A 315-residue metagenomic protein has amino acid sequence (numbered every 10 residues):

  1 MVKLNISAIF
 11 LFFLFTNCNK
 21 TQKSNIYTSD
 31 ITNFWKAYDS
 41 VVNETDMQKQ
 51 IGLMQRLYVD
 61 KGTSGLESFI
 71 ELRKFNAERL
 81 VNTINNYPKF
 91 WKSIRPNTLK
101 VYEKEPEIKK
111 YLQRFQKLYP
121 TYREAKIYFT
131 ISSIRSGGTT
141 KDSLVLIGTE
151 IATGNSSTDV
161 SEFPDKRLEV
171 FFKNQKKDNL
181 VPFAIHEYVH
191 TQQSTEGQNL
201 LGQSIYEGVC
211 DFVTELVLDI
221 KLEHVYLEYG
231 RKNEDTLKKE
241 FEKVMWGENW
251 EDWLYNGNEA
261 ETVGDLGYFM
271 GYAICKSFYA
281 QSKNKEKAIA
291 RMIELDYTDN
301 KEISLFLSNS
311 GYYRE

Functional and structural regions predicted by a protein language model:
M1-S24: Bacterial Sec-dependent N-terminal signal peptides
T21-A77: N-terminal mature-domain "stem" immediately C-terminal to a signal peptide or N-terminal signal-anchor/transmembrane
S24-V42, G197-E240: Post-HExxH zinc-binding segment in Zn-dependent metallohydrolases
T28-I31, W35, K109-L112, E207 (+4 more regions): Extracytoplasmic/secreted envelope proteins and their assembly/folding machinery, especially bacterial periplasmic
F34-E44, L57-K61, R114, L118-Y122 (+7 more regions): Structured segments of extracytoplasmic/periplasmic soluble domains in secreted or envelope-associated proteins
Q55-K61, I127-T139, G230, L295-T298: Acidic helix-start/capping segments at beta-turn-to-alpha-helix junctions
L80-E223: Acidic/His-rich structured neighborhood in mature extracellular/periplasmic domains
E242-E315: Pan-zinc metallopeptidase signature
